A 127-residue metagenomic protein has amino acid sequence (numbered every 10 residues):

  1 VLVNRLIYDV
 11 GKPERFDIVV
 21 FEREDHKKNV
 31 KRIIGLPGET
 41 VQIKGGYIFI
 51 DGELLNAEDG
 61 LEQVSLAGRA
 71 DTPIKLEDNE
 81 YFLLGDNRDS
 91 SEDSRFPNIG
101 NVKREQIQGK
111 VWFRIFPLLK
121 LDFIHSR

Functional and structural regions predicted by a protein language model:
V1-R127: Soluble "head" domains of membrane/secretory-pathway proteins
